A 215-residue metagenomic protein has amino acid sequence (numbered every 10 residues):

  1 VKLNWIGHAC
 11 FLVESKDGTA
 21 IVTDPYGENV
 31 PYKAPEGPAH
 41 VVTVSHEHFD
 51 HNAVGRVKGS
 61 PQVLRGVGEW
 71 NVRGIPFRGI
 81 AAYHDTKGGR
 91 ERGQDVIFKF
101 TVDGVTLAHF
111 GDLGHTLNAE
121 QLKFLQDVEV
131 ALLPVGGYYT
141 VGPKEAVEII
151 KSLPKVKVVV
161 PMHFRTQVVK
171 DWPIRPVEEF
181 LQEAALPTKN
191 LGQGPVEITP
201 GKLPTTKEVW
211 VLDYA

Functional and structural regions predicted by a protein language model:
V1-K16, A20, G68-E69, G74 (+3 more regions): Zn-dependent metallo-beta-lactamase
N4-I6, E91-R92, L153, V158-A215: Binuclear metal-ion centers of metallo-dependent hydrolases, dominated by the metallo-beta-lactamase
C10-V67, A81-D95, L113-F124: Pre-active-site segment of Zn-dependent metallo-hydrolases
I21-V22, T43, P76-R78, K99 (+2 more regions): Conserved beta-strand elements of the Class I
A39-H40, E129, K157: Conserved acidic residues
N52-V96, F100-G104, A185-T206: Metallo-beta-lactamase
T86-P154: Active-site-proximal loop/helix segments of hydrolase catalytic cores
